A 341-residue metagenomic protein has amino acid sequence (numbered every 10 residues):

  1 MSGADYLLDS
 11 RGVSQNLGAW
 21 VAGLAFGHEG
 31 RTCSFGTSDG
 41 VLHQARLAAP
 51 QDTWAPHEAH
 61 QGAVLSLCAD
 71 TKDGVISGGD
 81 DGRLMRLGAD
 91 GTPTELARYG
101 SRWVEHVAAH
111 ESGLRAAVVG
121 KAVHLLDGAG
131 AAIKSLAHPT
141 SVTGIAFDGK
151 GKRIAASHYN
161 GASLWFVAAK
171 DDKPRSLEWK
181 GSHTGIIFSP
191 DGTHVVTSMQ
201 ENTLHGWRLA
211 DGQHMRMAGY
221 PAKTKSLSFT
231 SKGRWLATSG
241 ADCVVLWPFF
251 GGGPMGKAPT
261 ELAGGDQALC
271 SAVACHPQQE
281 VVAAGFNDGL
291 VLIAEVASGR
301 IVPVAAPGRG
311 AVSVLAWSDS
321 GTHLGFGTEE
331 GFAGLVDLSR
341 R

Functional and structural regions predicted by a protein language model:
M1-R341: WD40-repeat beta-propeller superdomains and closely related acidic/aromatic-rich repeat-like regions
